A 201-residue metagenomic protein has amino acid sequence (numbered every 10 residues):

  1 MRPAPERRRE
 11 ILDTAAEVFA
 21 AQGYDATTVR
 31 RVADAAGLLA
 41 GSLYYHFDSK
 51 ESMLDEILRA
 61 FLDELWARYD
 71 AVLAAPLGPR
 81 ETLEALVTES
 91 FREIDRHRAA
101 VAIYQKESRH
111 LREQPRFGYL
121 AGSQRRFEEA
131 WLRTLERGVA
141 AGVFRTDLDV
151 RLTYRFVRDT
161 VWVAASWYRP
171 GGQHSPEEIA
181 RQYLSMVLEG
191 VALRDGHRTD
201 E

Functional and structural regions predicted by a protein language model:
M1-E6, D13, E17, D195-E201: N-terminal intrinsically disordered/low-complexity leader segments
E10, T14, V18-S52, E56: Helix-turn-helix
A21-D25, P76, H97, A141 (+1 more regions): Short coil/turn segments at alpha/beta junctions that flank glycine-rich nucleotide-binding fingerprints
E56, D70-A100, V150, Y154-V157: Hydrophobic alpha-helical connector segments
D63-W66, D70, Q114-A141, R151-R155 (+2 more regions): Amphipathic alpha-helical packing segments from all-alpha helical-bundle domains
E89-R92, R96, E128-A141, R158-E201: C-terminal peripheral helix-coil segments that are non-catalytic and often amphipathic
D95-P115, S166: Amphipathic alpha-helical segments used for helix-helix packing
